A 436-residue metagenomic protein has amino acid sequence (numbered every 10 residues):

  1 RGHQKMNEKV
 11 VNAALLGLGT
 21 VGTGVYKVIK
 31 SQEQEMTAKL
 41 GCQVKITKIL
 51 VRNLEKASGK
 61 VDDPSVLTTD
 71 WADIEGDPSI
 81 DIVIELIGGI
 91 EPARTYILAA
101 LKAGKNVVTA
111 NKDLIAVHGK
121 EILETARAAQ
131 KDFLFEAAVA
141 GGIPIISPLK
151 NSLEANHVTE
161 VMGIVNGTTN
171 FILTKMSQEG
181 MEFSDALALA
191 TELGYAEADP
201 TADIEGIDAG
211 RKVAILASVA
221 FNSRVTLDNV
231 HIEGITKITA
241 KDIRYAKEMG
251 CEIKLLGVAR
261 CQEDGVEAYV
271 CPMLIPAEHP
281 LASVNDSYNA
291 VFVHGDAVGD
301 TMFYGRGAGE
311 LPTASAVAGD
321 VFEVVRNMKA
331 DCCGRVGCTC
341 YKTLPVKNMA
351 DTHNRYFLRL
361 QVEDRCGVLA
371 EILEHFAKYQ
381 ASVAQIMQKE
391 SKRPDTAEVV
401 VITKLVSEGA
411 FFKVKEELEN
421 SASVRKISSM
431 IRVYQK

Functional and structural regions predicted by a protein language model:
M6-A103: N-terminal glycine-/serine-/threonine-rich beta1-alpha1-beta2 phosphate-ribose binding loop of Rossmann-like
L67-T69, I84-E85, V108-A110, F133-A137 (+3 more regions): General beta-strand structural signal in soluble alpha/beta enzymes
A93-A103, K112-K150: Rossmann-fold NAD(P)-binding glycine/threonine-rich loop
V107-V108, V383: A short hydrophobic/small-residue beta-strand
R127-D208, I215: Rossmann-like NAD(P)H-binding beta-loop-alpha module
D185-S283, Y288-A290: Substrate-binding/catalytic subdomain of NAD(P)-dependent oxidoreductase enzymes
P280-R355: ATP-dependent carboxylate/acyl-activation modules
V321-K436: A conserved regulatory-domain signal marking ACT and ACT-like small-molecule sensing domains and adjacent regulatory
